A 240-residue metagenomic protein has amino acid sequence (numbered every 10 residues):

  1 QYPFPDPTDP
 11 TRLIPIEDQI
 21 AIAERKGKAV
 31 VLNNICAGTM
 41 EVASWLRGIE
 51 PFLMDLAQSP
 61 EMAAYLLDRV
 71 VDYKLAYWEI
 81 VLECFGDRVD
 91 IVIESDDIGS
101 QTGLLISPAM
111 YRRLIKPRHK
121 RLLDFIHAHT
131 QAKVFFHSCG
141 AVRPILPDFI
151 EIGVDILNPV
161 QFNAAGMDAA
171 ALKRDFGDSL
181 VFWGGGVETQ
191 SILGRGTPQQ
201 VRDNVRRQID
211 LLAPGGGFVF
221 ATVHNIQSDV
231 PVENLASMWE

Functional and structural regions predicted by a protein language model:
Y2-E240: Active-site loop segments of alpha/beta catalytic cores
